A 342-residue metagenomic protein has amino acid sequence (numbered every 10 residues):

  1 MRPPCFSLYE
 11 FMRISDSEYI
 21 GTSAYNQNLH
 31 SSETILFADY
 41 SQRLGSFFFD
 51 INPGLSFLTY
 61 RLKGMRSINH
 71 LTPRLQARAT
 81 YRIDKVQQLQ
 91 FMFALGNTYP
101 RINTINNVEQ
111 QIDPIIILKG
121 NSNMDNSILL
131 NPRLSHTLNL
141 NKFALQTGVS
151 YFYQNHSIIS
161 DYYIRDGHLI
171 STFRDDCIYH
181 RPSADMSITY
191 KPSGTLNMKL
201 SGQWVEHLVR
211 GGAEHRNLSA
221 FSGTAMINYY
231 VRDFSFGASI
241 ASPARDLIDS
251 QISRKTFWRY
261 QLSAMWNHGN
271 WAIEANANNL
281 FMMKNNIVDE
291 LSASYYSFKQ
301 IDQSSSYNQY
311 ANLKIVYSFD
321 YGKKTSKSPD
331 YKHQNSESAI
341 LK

Functional and structural regions predicted by a protein language model:
M1-K342: Exposed, low-structure sequence patches enriched in small/polar residues
